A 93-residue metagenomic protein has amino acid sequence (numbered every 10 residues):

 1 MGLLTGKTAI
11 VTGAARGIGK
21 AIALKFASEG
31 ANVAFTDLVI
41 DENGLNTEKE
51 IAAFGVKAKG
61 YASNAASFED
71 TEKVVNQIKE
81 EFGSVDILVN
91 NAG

Functional and structural regions predicted by a protein language model:
G2-A34: Canonical Rossmann dinucleotide-binding motif of NAD(H)/NADP(H)-dependent dehydrogenases/reductases, specifically
T5, F54-K57, Q77-N90: A glycine-rich helix->loop->beta "capping" turn within Rossmann-like NAD(P)(H)-dependent oxidoreductase domains
T12, S63, V85-G93: Rossmann-fold scaffold of SDR-type NAD(P)-dependent oxidoreductases
E29-N46: Conserved glycine-rich Rossmann-like NAD(P)H-binding loop of the short-chain dehydrogenase/reductase
D41-E42, Y61-N76: The beta1-alpha1 cofactor-binding region of Rossmann-like NAD(H)/NADP(H)-dependent oxidoreductases
T47-F54: Short, conserved SAM-binding/catalytic segment of Class I S-adenosyl-L-methionine-dependent methyltransferases
